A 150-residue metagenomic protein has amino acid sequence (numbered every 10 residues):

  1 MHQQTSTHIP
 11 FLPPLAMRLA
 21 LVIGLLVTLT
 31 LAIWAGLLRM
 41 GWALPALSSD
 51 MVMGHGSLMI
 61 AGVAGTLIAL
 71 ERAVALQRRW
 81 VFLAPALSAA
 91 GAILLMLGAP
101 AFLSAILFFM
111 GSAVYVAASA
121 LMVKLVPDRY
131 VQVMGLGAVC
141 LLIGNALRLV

Functional and structural regions predicted by a protein language model:
M1-V150: Hydrophobic alpha-helical transmembrane segments of multi-pass integral membrane proteins
